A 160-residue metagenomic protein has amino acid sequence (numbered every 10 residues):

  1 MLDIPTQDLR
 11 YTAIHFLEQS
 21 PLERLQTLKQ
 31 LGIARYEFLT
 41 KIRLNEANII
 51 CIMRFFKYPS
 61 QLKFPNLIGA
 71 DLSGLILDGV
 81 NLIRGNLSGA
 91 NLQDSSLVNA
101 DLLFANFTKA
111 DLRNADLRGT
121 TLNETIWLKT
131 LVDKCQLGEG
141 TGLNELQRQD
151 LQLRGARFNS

Functional and structural regions predicted by a protein language model:
M1-S160: Tandem repeat scaffolds
